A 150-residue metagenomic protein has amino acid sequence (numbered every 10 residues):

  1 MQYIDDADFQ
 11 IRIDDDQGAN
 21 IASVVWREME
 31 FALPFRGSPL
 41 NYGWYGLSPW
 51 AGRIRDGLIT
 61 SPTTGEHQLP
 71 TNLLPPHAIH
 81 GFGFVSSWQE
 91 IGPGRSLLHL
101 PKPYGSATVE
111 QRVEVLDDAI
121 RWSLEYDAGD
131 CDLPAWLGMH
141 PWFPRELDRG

Functional and structural regions predicted by a protein language model:
M1-S123, D132-G150: Surface-exposed acidic/polar loop and edge beta-strand patches at domain peripheries
Y126-A128: Hydrophobic beta-strand positions in extracellular immunoglobulin-like domains
